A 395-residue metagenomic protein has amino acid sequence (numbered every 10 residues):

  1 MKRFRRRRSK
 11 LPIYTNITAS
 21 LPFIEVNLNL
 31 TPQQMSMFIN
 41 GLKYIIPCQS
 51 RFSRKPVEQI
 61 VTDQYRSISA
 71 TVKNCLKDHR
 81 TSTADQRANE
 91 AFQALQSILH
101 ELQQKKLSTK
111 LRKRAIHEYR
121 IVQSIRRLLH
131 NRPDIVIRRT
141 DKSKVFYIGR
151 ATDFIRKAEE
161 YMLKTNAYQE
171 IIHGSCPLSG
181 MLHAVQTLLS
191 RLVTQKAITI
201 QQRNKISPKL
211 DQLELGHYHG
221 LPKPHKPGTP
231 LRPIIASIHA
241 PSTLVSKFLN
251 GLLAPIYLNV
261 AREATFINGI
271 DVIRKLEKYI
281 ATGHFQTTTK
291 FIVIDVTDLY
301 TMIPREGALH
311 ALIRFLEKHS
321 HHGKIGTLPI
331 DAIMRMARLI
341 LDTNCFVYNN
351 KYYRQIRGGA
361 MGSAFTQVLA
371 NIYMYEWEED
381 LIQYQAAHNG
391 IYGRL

Functional and structural regions predicted by a protein language model:
M1-H219, P227: Non-catalytic, polymerase-adjacent accessory regions of viral genome-replication enzymes
I125-R126, S207-L210, G220-H225, I280-H284 (+2 more regions): Beta-strand elements of modular eukaryotic interaction domains
D134-I135, Y218, L231-P233, T288-I292 (+1 more regions): Beta-sheet entry/capping signal
F146-I148, K157, T229-R232, T243-V245 (+2 more regions): Short helix/loop capping segments that flank catalytic or ligand/cofactor-binding pockets
S237, P241, T288: Catalytic nucleotidyl-transfer cores of nucleotide-processing enzymes
L252: Active-site nucleophile-adjacent alpha helix/oxyanion-hole segment immediately C-terminal to the catalytic cysteine
A261-A264, I270-L395: Conserved polymerase palm-domain catalytic core
